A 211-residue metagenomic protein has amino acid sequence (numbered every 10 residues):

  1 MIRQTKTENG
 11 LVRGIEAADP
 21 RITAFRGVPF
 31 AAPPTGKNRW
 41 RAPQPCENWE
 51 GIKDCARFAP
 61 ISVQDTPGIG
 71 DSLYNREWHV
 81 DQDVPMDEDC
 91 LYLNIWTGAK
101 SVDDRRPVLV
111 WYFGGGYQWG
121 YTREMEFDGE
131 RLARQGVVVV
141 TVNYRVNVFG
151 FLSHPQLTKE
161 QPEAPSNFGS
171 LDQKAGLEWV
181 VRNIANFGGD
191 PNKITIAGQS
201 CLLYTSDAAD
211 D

Functional and structural regions predicted by a protein language model:
M1-N167: Non-catalytic accessory segments of hydrolases
A99, R182-N183, F187: Generic structural signal for alpha-helix termini and adjacent loop/cap motifs
V102-R105, F187-P191: Short helix-terminating capping/connector loops at secondary-structure junctions
M125-G129, S170-Q173, L177, L203: Amphipathic alpha-helical segments in well-structured domains
R145-V148, A197-C201: Short, solvent-exposed turn/loop segments enriched in Gly/Ser/Thr/Pro and often Arg
A164-I184: Alpha/beta-hydrolase active-site loop
G189-Q199: Alpha/beta-hydrolase fold nucleophile elbow
Y204-D211: Conserved small/polar residues in nucleotide/adenosyl-binding loops
